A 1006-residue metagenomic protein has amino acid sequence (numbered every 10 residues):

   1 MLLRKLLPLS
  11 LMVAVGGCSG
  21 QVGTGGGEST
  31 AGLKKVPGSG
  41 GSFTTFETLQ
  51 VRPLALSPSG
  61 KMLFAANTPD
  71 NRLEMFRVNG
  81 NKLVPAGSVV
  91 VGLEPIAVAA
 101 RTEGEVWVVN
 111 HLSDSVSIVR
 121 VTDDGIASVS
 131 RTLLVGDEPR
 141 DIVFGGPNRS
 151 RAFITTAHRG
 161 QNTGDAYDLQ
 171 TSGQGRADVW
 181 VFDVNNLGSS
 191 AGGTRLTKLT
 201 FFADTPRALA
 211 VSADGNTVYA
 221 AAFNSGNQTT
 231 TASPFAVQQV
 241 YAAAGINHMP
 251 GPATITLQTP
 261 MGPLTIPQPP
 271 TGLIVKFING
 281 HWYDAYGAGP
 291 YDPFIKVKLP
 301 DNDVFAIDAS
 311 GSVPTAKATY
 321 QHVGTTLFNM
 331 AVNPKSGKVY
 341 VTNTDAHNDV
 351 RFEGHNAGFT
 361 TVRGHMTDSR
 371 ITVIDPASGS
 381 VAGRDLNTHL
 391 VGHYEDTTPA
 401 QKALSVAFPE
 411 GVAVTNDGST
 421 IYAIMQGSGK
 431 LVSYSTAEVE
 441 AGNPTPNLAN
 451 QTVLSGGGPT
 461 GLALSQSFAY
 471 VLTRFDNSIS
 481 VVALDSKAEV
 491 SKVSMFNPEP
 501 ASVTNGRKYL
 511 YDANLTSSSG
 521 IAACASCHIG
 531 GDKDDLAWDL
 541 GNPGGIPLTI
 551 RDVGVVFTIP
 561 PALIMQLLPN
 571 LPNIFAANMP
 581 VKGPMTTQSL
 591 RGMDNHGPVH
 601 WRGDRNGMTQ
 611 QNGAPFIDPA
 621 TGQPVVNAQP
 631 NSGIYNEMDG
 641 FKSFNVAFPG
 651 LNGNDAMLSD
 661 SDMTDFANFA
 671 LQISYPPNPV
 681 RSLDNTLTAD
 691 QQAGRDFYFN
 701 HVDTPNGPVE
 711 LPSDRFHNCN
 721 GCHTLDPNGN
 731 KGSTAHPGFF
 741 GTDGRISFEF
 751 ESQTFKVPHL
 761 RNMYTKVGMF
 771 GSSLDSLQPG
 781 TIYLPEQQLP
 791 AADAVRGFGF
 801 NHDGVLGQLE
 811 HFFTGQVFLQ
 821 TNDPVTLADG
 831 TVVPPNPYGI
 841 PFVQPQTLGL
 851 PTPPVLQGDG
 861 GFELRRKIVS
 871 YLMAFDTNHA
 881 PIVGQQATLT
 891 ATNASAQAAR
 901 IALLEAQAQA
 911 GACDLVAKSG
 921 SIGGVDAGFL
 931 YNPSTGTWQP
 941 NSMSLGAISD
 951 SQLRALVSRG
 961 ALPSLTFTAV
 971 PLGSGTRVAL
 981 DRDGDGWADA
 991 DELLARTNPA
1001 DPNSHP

Functional and structural regions predicted by a protein language model:
L2, R149, R159, Y219-A222 (+7 more regions): Periplasmic c-type cytochrome electron-transfer domains
V15-S39: Bacterial Sec-dependent N-terminal signal peptides
S39-T45, R52, V84-V89, S128-L133 (+5 more regions): A short beta-strand motif characteristic of beta-propeller blades
G41-E74, W282-Y286, K298-P300, A407-V412: Beta-strand-rich domains and repeat architectures in extracellular enzymes and scaffolds, especially beta-propellers
V78-N81, R120-G125, V184-L187, D308-S312 (+3 more regions): Short loop/turn segments that connect beta-strands within beta-propeller blades
I126-P147, T155-G160, D168-D178, A191-V211: Asp-box/WD-like beta-propeller blade repeats and closely related beta-sheet repeat scaffolds
D168-N186, Y241-A243, L299-A309, F359-P376: Beta-propeller blade signature
